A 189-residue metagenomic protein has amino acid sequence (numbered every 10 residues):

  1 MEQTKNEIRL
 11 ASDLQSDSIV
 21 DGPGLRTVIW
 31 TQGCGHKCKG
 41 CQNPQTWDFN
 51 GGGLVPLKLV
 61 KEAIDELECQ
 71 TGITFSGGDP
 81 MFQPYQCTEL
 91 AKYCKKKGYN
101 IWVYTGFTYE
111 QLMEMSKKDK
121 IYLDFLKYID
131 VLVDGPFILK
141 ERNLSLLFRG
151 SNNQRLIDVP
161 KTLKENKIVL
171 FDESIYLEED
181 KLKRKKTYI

Functional and structural regions predicted by a protein language model:
M1-W30, K39, N43-F49, I168 (+2 more regions): N-terminal [4Fe-4S]-dependent radical SAM core
E7-L14, L25, N43-F125: Conserved Radical SAM active-site core
L14, P136, P160: Residues at the C-termini of beta-strands that transition into short coil/loop
H36: Glycine-centered loop/turn positions within well-structured domains that cap or flank conserved ligand/cofactor-binding
Q83-K95, W102, R142-I189: P-loop/Walker A phosphate-binding loop and immediately adjacent motor/lid segment at beta-alpha junctions
T105-G106, G135-F137: Short secondary-structure boundary segments
D124-K127, G150: Short, conserved loop/helix-junction motifs that constitute active-site signature segments in enzyme catalytic cores
D130: Receiver (REC) domain switch/active-site residues of two-component response regulators
